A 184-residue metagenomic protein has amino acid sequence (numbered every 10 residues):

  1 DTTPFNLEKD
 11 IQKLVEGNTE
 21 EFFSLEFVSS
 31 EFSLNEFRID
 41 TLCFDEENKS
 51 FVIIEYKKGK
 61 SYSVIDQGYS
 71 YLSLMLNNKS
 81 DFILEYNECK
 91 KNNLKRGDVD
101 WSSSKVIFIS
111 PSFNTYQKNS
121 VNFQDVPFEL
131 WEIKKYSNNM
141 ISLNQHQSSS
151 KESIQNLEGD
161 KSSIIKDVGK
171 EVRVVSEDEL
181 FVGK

Functional and structural regions predicted by a protein language model:
D1-K184: Charged, terminal alpha-helix-loop-beta segments that serve as non-catalytic nucleic-acid engagement and/or assembly
